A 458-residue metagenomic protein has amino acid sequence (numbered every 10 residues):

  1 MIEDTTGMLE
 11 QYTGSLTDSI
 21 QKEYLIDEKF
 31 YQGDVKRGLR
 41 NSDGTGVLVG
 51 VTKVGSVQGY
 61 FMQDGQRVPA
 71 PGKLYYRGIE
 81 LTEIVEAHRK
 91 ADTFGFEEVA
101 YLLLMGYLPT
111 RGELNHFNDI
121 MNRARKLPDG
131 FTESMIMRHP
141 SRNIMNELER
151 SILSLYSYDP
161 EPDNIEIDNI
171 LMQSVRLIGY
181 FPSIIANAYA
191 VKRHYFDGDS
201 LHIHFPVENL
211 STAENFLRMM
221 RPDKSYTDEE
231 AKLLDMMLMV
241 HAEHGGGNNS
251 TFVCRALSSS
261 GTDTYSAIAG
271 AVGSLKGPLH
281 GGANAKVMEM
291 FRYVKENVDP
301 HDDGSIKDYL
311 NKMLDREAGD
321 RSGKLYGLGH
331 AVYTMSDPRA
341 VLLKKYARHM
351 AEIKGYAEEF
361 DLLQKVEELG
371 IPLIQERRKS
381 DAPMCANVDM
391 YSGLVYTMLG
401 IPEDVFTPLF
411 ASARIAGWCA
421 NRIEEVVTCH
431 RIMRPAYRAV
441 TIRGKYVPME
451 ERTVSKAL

Functional and structural regions predicted by a protein language model:
M1-L458: Non-transmembrane, aqueous-exposed alpha-helical and coiled segments at domain scale
